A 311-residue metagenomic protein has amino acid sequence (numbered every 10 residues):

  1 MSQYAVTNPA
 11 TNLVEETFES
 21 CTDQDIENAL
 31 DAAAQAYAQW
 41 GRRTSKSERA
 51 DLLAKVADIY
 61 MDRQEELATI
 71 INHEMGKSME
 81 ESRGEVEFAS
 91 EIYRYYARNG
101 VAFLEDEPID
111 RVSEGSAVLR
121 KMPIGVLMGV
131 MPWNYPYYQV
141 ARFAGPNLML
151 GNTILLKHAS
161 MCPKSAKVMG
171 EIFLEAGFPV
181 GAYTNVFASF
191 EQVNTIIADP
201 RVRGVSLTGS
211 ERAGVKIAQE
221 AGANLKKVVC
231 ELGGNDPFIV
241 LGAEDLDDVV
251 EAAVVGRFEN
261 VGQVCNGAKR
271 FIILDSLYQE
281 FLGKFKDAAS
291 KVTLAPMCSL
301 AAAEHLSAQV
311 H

Functional and structural regions predicted by a protein language model:
M1-G115: N-terminal Rossmann-like NAD(P)+-binding subdomain of aldehyde/semialdehyde dehydrogenases
N12, R49, I71, Y93 (+6 more regions): Residue-level signal for inorganic ion chemistry
C21-Q24, E74, G84-F88, S160-M161 (+5 more regions): Short beta->alpha linker loops
D25, R63, L67, A89 (+6 more regions): Short phosphate-engaging motifs
L30, A50-A57, A68, S90 (+6 more regions): Hydrophobic face of alpha-helices
A34-Y37, G41, A57-Q64, A68 (+11 more regions): Structural signal for hydrophobic packing residues in well-ordered secondary-structure cores of soluble enzyme domains
D106-D248: Rossmann-like NAD(P) dinucleotide-binding subdomain of oxidoreductase/dehydrogenase enzymes
R212-H311: ALDH superfamily catalytic-core signature
